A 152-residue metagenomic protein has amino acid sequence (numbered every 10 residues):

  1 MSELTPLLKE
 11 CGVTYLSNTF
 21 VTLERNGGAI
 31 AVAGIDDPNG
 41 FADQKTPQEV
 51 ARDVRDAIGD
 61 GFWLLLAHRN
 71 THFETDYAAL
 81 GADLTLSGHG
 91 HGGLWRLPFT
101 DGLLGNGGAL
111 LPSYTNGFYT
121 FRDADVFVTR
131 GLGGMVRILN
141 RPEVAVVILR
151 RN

Functional and structural regions predicted by a protein language model:
M1-N152: Soluble catalytic domains of enzymes that build or remodel membrane lipids, polysaccharides, and related
